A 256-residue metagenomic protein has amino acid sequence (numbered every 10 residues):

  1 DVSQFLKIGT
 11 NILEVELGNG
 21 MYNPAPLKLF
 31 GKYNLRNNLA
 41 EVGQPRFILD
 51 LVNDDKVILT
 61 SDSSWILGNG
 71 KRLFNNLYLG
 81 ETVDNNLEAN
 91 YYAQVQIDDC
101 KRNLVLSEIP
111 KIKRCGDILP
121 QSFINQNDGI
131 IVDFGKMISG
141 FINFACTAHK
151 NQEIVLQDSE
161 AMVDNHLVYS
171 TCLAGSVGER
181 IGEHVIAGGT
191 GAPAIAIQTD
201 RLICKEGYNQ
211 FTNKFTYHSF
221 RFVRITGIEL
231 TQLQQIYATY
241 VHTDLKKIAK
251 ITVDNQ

Functional and structural regions predicted by a protein language model:
D1-Q256: Extracellular/oxidizing-compartment recognition motifs
